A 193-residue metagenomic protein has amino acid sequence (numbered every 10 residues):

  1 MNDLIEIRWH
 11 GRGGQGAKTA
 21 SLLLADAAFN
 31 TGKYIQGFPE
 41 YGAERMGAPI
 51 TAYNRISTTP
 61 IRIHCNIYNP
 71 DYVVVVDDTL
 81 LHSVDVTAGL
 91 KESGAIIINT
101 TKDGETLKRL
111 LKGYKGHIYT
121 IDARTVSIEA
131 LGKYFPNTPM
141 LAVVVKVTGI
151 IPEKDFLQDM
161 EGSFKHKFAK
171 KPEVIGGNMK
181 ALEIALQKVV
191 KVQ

Functional and structural regions predicted by a protein language model:
M1-Q193: Active-site cofactor/cluster-binding pocket
